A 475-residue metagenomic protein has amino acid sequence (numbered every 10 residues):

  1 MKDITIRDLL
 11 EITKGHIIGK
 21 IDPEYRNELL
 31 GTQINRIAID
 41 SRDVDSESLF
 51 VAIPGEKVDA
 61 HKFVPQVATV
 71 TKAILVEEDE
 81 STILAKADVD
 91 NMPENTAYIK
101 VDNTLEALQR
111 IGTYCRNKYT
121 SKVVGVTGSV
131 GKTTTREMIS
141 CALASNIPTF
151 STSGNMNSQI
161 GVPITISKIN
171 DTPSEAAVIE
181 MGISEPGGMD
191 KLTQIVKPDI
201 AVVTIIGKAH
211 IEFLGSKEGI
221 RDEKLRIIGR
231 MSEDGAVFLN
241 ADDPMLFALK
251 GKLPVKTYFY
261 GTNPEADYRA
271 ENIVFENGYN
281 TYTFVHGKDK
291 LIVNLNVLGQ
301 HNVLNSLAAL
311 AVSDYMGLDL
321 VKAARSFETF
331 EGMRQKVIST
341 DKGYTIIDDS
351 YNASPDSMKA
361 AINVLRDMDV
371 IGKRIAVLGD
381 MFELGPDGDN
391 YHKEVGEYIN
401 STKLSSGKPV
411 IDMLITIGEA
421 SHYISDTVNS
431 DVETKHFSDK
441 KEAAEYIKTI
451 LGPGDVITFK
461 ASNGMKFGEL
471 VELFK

Functional and structural regions predicted by a protein language model:
M1-L108, L298, M368-D369, M413-E419 (+1 more regions): N-terminal leader/targeting and accessory segments in enzymes
R7-T13, L105-V237, A241, M245-L253 (+2 more regions): Phosphate-binding loop of NTP-binding sites
T13, T69, T82-E94, V202-I346 (+5 more regions): Acidic, Mg2+-coordinating active-site environments of NTP-dependent enzymes
G55-A60, E331, S350-S430, H436: Active-site beta-alpha connecting loops in nucleotide-dependent enzymes
A87-V89, Q194, A444-I450: Short amphipathic alpha-helix with an adjacent loop that forms part of the alpha/beta core around
V126, K132, M333-K336, V456 (+1 more regions): ATP-dependent carboxylate/acyl-activation modules
